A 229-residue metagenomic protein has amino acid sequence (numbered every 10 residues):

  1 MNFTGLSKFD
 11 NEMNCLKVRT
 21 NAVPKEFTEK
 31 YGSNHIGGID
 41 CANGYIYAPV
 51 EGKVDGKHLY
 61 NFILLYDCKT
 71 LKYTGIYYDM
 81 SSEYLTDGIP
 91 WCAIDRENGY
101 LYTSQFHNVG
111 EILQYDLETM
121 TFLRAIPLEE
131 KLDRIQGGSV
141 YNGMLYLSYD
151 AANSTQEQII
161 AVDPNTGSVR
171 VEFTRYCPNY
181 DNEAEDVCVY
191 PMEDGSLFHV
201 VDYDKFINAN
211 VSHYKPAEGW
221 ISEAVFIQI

Functional and structural regions predicted by a protein language model:
F3-D10, D55-L64, V109-Q114, S154-V162 (+1 more regions): Structural motif
D10-N14, D67-L71, D116-M120, D163-G167: Short loop/turn segments that connect beta-strands within beta-propeller blades
N14-G52: Blade-loop segments of beta-propeller domains
C15-E29, K72-E83, T121-L128, S168-C177: A short beta-strand motif characteristic of beta-propeller blades
E29-G38, E83-I94, E130-V140, N179-Y190: Repeated scaffold domains used in trafficking and secretory/extracellular systems, primarily beta-propellers
N43-G44, E97-G99, N142-M144, D194-S196: Short coil/turn segments that connect the beta-strands within blades of beta-propeller domains
Y45, E51-V54, H107, A151-A152 (+1 more regions): Residue-level signature of beta-propeller blades and closely related beta-rich strand-turn architectures in secreted
E130-P164: Loop/turn-rich, solvent-exposed surfaces of beta-rich toroidal or solenoidal domains
